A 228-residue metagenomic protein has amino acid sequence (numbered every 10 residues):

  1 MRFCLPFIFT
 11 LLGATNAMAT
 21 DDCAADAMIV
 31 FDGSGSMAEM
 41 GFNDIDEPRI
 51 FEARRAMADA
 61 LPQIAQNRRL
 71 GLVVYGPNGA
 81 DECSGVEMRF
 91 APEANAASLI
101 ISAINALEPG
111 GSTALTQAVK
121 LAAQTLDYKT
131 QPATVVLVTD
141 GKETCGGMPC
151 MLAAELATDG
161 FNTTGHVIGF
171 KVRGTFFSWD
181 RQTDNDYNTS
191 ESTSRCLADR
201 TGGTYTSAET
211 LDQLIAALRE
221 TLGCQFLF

Functional and structural regions predicted by a protein language model:
R2, G13-F42, F90-P92, C224-F228: Acidic, polar low-complexity linker/tail segments
C23-A27, M37-R69, F90-A96: …and closely analogous acidic/polar surface helices at protein-protein or active-site interfaces in A-domain-like
A24-D26, Q66-L70, Y128-T134, D159-H166 (+1 more regions): Loop/turn elements at helix/coil->beta-strand transitions in domains of secreted/extracellular proteins
D32-S34, A53, L72, A122 (+3 more regions): DG-centered beta-turn motif at the end of beta-strands
R69-C83: Acidic helix-start/capping segments at beta-turn-to-alpha-helix junctions
A80-A133, E143-G147, G169-F177, E209 (+1 more regions): Von Willebrand factor
A106-L107, K142-R200: VWA/integrin I-like adhesion module and closely mimicked acidic/polar interface patches used
G165, D199, T204-F228: C-terminal "exit" segments of structured domains
